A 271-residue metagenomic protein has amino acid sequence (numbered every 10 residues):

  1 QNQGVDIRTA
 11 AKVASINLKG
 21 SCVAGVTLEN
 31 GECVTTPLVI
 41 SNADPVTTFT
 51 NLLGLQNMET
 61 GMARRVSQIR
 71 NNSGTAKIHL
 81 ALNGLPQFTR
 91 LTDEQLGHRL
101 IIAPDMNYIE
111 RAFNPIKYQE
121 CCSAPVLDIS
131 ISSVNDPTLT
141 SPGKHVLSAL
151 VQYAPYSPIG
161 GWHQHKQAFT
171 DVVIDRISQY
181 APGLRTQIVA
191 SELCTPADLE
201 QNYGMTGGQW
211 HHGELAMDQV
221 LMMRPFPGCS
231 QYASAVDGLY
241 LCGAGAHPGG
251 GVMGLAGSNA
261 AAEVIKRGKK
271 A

Functional and structural regions predicted by a protein language model:
V5, A11-T140: Mid-domain catalytic core of redox enzymes that form a hydrophobic substrate pocket/lid adjacent to a catalytic redox
L18, C194, I265-A271: Active-site-proximal substrate-binding core of FAD-dependent oxidoreductases
A103, C121-S130, G183-H247: A glycine-rich dinucleotide-binding beta-alpha-beta segment and adjacent secondary-structure elements that constitute
P137-K144, S230-S234: Short glycine/proline-enriched loop/turn "hinge" motifs that connect secondary-structure elements and lie
Q152-G160: Amphipathic alpha-helix from the class-I
I177: Structured binding elements
A244-I265: A conserved FAD-binding loop/helix module that cradles the flavin
